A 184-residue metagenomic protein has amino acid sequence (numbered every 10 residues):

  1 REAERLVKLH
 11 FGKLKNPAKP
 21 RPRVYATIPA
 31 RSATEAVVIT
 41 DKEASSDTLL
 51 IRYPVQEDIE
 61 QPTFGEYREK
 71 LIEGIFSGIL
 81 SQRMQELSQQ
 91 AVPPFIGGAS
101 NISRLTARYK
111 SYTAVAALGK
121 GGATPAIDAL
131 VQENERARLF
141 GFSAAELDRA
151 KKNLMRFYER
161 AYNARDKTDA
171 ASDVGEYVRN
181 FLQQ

Functional and structural regions predicted by a protein language model:
R1, S45-R68, M84-Q184: M16 family metallopeptidases and their MPP-like homologs
R1-S46, K152-N163: An aromatic/glycine/proline-enriched structural segment found at the starts of mature extracellular/organellar domains
K15-A18, T27-S32, D58, S77-G78 (+1 more regions): A short linear-motif detector with a strong N-terminal bias
N16-P22, Y67, I79-E86: A generic short-segment signal for beta-strand/edge and adjacent turn/coil regions
A33-V37, Q82, A99: Short alpha-helical segments and helix-capping/turn motifs at coil-helix boundaries
P62, I75, I79-L80: Noncatalytic, helix-rich "gating/capping" subdomain that lines the substrate-entry/channel surface of large enzyme
Y67-I75: Extended alpha-helical, oligomerization-prone segments that build pores/tubes and scaffolds
